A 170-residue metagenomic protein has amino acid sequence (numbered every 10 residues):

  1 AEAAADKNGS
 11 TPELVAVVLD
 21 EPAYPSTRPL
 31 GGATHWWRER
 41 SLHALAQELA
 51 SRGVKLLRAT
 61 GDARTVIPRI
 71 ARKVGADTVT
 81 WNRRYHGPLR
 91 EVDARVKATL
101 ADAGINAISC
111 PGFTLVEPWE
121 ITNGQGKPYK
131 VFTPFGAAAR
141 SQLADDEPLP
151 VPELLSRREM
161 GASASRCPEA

Functional and structural regions predicted by a protein language model:
A1-E147: Trp/Phe/Arg-rich N-terminal binding region typifying the photolyase-homology
A23-Y24, L143-A170: Substrate/cofactor-recognition hotspot
